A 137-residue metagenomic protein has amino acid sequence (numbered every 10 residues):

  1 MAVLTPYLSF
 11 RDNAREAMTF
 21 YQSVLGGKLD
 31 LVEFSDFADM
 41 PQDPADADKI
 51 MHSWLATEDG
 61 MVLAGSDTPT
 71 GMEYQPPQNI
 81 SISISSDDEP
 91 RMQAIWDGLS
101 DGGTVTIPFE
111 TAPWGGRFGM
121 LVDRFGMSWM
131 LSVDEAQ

Functional and structural regions predicted by a protein language model:
A2, D30-V32, M51-A56, L63-Y74 (+1 more regions): Vicinal oxygen chelate
P6-L8, I80-I82: A structural signal for short, well-ordered beta-strand segments
L8-G60: Core segments of cupin and vicinal oxygen chelate
F10-N13, S23-V24, F37-M40, P77 (+4 more regions): Generic signature of intrinsically disordered, low-complexity segments enriched in small/polar residues
